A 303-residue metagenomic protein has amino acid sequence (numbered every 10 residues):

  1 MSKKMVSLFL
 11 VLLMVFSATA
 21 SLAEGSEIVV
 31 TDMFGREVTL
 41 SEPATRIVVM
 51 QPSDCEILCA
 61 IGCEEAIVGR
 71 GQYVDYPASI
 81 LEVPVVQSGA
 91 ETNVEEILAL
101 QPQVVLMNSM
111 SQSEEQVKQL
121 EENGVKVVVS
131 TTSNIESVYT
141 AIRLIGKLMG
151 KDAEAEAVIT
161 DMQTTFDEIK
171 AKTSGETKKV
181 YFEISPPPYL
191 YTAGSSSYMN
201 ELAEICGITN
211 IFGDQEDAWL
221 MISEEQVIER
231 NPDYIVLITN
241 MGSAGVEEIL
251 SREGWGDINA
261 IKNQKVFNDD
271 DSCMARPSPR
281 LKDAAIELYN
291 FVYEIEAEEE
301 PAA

Functional and structural regions predicted by a protein language model:
K4-M5, L10, T19-S53, D152-Y181 (+2 more regions): Bacterial Sec-exported substrate-binding components of ABC uptake systems
M33-G35, P84-E95, Q215-E224: Short helix-initiation/N-cap motifs at beta->coil->alpha
T45-L100, V104-M110, I208-I211: A short, structured surface patch at a secondary-structure boundary
R46, T92, S137-T140, L144-K147 (+3 more regions): Structured C-terminal subdomain patch of bacterial secreted/periplasmic proteins
G71, S196-W219, F267-N268: His/Asp/Glu-enriched short active-site or ligand-binding loop at hydrolase and phosphoryl-transfer sites
Y73-S79, S111-L144: Flexible loop/hinge segments that line or gate small-molecule binding clefts
V94-P102, I222-N231: Short helices/loops that flank or line small-molecule/ion binding pockets
E115, S130-L144, T177-Y198: Extracytoplasmic ligand-binding site segments that recognize negatively charged/polar headgroups
